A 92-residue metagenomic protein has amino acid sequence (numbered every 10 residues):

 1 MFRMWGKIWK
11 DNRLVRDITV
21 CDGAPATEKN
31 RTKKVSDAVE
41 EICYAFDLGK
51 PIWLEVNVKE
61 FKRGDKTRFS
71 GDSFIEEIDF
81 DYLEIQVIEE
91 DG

Functional and structural regions predicted by a protein language model:
M1-R3, Y82: Extracellular structured ligand-interaction cores
M4-G6, D11: Amphipathic beta-strand/beta-sheet edge segments enriched in Tyr/Trp
K7, T19, Q86-I88: Residue-level recognition of well-ordered beta-strand positions that form the cores of beta-sheet-rich folds across
D11-A26, W53-G64: Short, low-complexity, intrinsically disordered N-terminal segments
L14-A45: Short, flexible N-terminal segments of the mature chain
S36-G92: Acidic, low-complexity intrinsically disordered segments
